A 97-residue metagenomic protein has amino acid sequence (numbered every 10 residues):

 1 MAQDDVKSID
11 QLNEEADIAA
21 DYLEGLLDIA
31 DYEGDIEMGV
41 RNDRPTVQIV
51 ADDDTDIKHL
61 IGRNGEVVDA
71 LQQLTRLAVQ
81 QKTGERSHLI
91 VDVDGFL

Functional and structural regions predicted by a protein language model:
M1-L97: RNA-contacting regions in translation and RNA-metabolism proteins, encompassing KH/S1 modules where present
